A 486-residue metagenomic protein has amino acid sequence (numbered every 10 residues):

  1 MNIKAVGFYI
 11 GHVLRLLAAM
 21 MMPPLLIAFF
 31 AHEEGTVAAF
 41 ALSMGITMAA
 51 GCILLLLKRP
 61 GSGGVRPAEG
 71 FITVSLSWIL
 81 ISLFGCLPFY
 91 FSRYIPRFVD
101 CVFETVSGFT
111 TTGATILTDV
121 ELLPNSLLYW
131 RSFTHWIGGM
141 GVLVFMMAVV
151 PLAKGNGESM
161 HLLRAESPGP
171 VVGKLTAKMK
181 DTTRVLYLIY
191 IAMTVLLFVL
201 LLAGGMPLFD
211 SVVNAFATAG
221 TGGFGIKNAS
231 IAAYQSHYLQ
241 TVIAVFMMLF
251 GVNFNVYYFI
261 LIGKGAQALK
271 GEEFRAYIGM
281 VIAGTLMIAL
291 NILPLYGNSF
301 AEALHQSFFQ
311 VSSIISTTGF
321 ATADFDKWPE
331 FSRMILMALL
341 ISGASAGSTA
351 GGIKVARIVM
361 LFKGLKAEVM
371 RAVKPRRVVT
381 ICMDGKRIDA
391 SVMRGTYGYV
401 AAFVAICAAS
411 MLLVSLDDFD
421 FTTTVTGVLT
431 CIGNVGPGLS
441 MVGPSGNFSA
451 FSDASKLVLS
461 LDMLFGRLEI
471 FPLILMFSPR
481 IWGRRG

Functional and structural regions predicted by a protein language model:
M1-G486: Membrane-proximal intracellular helices of multi-pass ion channels
